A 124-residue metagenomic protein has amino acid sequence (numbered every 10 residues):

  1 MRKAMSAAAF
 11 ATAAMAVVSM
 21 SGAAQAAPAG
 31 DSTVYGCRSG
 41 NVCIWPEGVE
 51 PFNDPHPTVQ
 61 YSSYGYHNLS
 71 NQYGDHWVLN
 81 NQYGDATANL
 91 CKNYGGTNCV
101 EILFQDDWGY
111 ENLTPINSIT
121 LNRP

Functional and structural regions predicted by a protein language model:
M1-V42: N-terminal prepro-regions of secreted/extracellular proteins
A27-P124: Post-signal peptide N-terminal regions of Sec-secreted extracellular proteins
